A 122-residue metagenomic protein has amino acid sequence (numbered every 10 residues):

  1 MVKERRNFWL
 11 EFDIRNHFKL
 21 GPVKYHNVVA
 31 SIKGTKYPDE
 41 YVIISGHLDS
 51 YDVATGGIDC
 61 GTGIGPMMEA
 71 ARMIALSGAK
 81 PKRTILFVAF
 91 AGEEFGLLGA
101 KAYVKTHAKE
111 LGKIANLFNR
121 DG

Functional and structural regions predicted by a protein language model:
M1-G56, E69-R72, L76-K82: Soluble metallo-hydrolase cores and metallopeptidase-like ectodomains found primarily in the secretory/periplasmic
K24-N27, S50-G122: Acidic/histidine-rich catalytic neighborhood of metal-dependent amide-processing enzymes
